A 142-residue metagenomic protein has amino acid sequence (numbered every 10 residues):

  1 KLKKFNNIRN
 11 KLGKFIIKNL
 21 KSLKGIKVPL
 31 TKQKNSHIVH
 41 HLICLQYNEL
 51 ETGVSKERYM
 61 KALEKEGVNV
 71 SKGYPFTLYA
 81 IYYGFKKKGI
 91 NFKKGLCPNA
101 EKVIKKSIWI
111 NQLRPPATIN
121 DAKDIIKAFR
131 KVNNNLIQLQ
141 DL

Functional and structural regions predicted by a protein language model:
K1-L142: PLP-dependent aminotransferase class I/II
